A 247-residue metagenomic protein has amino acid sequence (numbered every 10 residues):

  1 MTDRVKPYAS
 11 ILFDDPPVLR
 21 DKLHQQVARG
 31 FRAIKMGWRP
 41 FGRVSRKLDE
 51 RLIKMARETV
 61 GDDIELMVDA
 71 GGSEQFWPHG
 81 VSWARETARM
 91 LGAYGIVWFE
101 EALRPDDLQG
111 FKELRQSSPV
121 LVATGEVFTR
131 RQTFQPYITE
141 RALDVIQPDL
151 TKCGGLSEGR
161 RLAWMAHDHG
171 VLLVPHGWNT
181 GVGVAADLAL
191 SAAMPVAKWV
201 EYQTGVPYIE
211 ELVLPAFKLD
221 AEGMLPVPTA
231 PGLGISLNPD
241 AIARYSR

Functional and structural regions predicted by a protein language model:
M1-A93, S117, I209-R247: N-terminal capping/lid subdomain adjacent to the active-site entrance of alpha/beta enzymes
V5-I11, R32-M36, L66-A70, F99-E100 (+4 more regions): Hydrophobic faces of well-ordered beta-strands that scaffold small-molecule active sites in alpha/beta enzyme cores
V18-L19, G42-A56, W77-G80, A102-R115 (+2 more regions): Active-site-adjacent beta->alpha loops and helix N-cap segments on the catalytic face of soluble alpha/beta enzymes
I34, D69, F99, Y137 (+3 more regions): Conserved, mostly hydrophobic/aromatic
W38-G42, L66-V68, W98-E100, C153-L156 (+3 more regions): Short C-terminal domain-edge/linker segments immediately following a structured domain
R46, W77, E101, T124 (+4 more regions): Hydrophobic alpha-helical scaffolding
G95, D106-A123, F128-M224: Shared catalytic-loop signature of beta/alpha-barrel
